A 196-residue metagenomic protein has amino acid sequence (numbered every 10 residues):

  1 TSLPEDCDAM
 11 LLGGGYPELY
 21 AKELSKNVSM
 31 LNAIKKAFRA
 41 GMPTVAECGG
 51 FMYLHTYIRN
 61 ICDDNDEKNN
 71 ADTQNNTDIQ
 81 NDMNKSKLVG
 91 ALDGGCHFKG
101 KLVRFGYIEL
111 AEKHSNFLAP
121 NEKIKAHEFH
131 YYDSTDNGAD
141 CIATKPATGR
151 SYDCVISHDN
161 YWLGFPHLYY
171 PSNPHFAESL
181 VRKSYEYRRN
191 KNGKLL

Functional and structural regions predicted by a protein language model:
T1, A33-I34, L54, S151-D153: Generic recognition of flexible, low-complexity loop/linker segments
T1-A40, I79, G95-L102, D133-N137 (+1 more regions): N-terminal beta1-alpha1 cap of cysteine-dependent amidohydrolase-like domains
D8-A9, P43, V89, I124-A126 (+1 more regions): Structural motif
L11-G13, V45, F165: Structural motif
P17-D66, D78-H114: Cysteine-nucleophile active-site neighborhood
A71-T73, T77: Ala/Thr-enriched low-complexity intrinsically disordered regions
F98-L196: Amide-donor transfer/coupling interface in amidating biosynthetic enzymes
